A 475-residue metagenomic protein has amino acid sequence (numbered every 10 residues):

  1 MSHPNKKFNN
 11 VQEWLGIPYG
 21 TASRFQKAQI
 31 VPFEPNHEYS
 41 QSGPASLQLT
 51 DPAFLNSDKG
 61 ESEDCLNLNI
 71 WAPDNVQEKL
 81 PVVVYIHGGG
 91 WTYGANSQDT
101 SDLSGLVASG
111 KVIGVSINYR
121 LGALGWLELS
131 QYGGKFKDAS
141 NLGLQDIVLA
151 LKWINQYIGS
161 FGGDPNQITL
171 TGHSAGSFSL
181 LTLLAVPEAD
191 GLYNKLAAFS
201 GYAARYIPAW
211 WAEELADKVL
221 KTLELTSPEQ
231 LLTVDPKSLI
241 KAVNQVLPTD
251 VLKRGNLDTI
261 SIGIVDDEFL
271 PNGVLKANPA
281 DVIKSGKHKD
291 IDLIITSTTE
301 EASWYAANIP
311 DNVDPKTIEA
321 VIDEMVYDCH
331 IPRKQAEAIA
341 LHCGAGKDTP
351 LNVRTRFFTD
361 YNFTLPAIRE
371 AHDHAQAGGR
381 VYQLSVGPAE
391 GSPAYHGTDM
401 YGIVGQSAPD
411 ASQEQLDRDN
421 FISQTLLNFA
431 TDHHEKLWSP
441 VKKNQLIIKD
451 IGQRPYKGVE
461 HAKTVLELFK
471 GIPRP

Functional and structural regions predicted by a protein language model:
M1-N141, P165, T299, P409-Q424 (+2 more regions): Non-catalytic accessory segments of hydrolases
I17, F358, N362-P475: Mobile gating loops/cap/lid regions near enzyme active sites that modulate substrate access
C65, K137-G159, D217: Alpha/beta-hydrolase active-site loop
P81, I154, F161-H173: Alpha/beta-hydrolase fold nucleophile elbow
G88-G89, L142-D146, S174-S177: Active-site loop->helix "elbow" adjoining a glycine-rich segment at hydrolase catalytic centers
Q156, D190, F199-T317, T355 (+2 more regions): Substrate-access "cap/lid" subdomains that shape and gate the entrance to catalytic or ligand-binding pockets
P165, G172-A175, P187, S200: Catalytic nucleophile serine of serine hydrolases, specifically the conserved "nucleophile elbow" pentapeptide
S177-A189: Short glycine-enriched nucleophile-adjacent loop and the immediately C-terminal alpha-helix near the catalytic center
